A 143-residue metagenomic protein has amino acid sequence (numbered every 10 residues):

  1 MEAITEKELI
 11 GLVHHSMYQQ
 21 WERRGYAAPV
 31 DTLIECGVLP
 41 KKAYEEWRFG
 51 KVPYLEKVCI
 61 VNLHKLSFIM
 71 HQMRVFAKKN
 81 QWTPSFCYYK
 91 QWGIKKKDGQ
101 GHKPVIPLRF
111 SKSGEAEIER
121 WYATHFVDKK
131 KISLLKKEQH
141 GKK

Functional and structural regions predicted by a protein language model:
M1-I4: Basic, amphipathic alpha-helix used for nucleic-acid engagement in HTH/winged-helix/SANT-Myb modules and analogous
E6-V30, L39-P40, E46-V58: Positively charged, polyanion-binding regions of nucleic-acid-associated proteins
E35-F86: Short beta-edge/loop segments at beta->alpha junctions of small alpha/beta modules that act as binding/recognition
K65-K143: Phospho-regulated, low-complexity intrinsically disordered regions of nuclear gene-regulatory and chromatin-associated
